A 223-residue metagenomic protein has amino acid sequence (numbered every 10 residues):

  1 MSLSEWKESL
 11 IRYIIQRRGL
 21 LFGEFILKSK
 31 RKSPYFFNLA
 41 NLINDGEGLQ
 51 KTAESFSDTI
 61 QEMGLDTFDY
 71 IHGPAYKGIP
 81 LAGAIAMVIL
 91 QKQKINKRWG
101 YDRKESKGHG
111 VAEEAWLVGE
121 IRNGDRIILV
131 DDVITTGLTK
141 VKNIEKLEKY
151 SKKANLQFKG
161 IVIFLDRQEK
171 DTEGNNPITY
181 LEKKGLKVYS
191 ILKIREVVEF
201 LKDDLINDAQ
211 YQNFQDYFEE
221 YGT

Functional and structural regions predicted by a protein language model:
M1-V130, T136-T223: PRPP-associated nucleotide enzymes
